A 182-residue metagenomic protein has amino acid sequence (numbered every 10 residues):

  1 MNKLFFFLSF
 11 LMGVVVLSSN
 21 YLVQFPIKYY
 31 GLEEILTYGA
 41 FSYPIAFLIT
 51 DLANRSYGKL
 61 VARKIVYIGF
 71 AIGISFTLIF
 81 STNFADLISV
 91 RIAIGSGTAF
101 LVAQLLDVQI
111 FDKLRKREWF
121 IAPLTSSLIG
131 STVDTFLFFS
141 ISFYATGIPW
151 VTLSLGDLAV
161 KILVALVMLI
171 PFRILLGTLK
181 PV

Functional and structural regions predicted by a protein language model:
M1-L60: Hydrophobic transmembrane alpha-helices
F5-S9, V61-A71, E118-L124: Cytoplasmic-side transmembrane-helix entry/capping segments in multi-pass membrane proteins
M12-V16, Y43, I68-T77, T98-A99 (+1 more regions): Small-residue-rich segments of transmembrane alpha-helices in multi-pass membrane proteins, especially helix faces
V16-Q24, T77-F84, F138, S142 (+1 more regions): Structural signal for membrane-spanning alpha-helices in multi-pass inner-membrane proteins, emphasizing helix cores
Q24-E33, N83-I88, G147-L153: Membrane-interface helix termini and inter-helical loops of multi-pass transporters
I49-A53, L78-D86, L105-I110: Membrane-helix exit/interface motif
I72-F100: Helix-adjacent hinge/juxtasegments
V90-V182: Membrane-embedded alpha-helical hairpins and interfacial helices in multi-pass inner-membrane proteins
